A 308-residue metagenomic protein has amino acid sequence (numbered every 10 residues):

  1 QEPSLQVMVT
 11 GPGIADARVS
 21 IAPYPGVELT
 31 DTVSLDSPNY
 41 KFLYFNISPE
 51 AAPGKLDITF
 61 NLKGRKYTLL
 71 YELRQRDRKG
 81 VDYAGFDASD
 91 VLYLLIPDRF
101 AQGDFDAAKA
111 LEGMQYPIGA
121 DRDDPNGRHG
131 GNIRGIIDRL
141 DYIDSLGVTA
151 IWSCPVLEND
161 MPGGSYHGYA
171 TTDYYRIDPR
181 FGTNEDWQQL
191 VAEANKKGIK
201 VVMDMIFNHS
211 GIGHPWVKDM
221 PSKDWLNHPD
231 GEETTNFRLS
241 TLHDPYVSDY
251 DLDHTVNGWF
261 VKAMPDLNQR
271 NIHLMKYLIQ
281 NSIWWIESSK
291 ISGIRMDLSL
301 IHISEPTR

Functional and structural regions predicted by a protein language model:
Q1-D16, L73-D77: Beta-strand/beta-sandwich contexts
A15-V19, L56: Short beta-strand/loop motifs in extracellular/secreted proteins, especially within beta-sandwich accessory domains
P23-T30: Short, solvent-exposed loop/linker segments at beta-strand-coil boundaries, enriched for Pro/Gly and Ser/Thr
D36-G85: Extended acidic/polar, glycine-enriched regions that form or flank non-catalytic beta-rich accessory modules
L73-L94, R99, G103: Low-complexity, Pro/Ser/Thr- and charge-rich linker/hinge segments at domain boundaries
F100-T149, S153-S289, R308: Substrate-binding/active-site clefts of carbohydrate-active enzymes
I151, I294-M296: Hydrophobic residues within beta-strands of alpha/beta enzymes
S299-T307: Residue-level detector of conserved catalytic or cofactor/ligand-binding positions in enzyme active sites
